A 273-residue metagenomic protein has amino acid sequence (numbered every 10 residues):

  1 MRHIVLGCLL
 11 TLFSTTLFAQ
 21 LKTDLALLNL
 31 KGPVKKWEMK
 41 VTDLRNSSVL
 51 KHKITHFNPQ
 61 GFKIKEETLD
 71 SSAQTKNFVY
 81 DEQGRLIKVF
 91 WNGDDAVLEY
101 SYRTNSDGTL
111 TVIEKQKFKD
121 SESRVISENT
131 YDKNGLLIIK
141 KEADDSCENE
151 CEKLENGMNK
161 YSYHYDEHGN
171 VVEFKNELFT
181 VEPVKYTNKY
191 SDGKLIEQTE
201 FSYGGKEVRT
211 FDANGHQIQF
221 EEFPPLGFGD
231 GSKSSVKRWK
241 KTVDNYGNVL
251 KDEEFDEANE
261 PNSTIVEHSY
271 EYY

Functional and structural regions predicted by a protein language model:
M1-T23: Bacterial Sec-dependent N-terminal signal peptides
Q20-Y273: Buried hydrophobic residues that stabilize the cores of well-folded domains
